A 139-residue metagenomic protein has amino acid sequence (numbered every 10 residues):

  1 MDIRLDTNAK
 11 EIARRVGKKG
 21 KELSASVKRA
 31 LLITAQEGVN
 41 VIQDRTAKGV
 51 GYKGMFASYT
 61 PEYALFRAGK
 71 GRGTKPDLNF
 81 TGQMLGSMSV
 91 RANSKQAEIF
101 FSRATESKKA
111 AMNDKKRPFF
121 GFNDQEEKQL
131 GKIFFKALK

Functional and structural regions predicted by a protein language model:
M1-K139: Short, Lys/Arg-rich flexible segments
